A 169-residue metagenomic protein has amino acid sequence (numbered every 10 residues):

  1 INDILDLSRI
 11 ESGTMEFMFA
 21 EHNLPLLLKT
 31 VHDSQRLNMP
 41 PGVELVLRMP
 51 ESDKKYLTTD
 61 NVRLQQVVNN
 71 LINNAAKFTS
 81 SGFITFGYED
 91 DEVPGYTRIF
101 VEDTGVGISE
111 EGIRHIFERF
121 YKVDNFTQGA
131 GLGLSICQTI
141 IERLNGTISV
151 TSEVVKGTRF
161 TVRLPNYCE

Functional and structural regions predicted by a protein language model:
S8-F19: Helix-loop junction within the histidine kinase core
M18-D33, V46, Q65: A conserved beta-strand-to-alpha-helix junction within the catalytic ATP-binding
N38-R48: Short conserved segments within the C-terminal catalytic ATPase subdomain
A75-A76: Short helix-loop "hinge" at the ATP-lid/N-box region of the Bergerat-fold HATPase_c
I108-F120: Short conserved segment of the HATPase_c
G133, C137: Short alpha-helical Gxxx[C/S/T] motif in the catalytic ATP-binding
